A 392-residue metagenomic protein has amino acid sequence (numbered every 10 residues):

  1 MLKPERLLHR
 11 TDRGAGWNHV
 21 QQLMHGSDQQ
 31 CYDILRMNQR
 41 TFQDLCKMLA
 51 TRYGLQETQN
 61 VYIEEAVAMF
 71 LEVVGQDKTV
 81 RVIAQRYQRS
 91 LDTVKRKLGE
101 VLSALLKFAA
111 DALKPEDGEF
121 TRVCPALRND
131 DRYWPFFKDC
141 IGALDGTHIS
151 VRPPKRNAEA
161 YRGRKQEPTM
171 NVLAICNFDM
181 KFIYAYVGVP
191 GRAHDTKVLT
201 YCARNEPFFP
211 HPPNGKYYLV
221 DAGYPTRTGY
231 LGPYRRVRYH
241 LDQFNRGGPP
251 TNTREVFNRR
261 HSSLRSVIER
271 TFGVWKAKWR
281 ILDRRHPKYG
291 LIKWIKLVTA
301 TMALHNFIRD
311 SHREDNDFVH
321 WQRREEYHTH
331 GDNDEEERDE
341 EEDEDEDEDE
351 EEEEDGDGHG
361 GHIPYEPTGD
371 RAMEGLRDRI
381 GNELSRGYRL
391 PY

Functional and structural regions predicted by a protein language model:
M1-Q56, A110-P115, E350-Y392: Charged, often Cys/His-bearing segments associated with DNA-binding zinc-finger transcription factors
C31-L35, Q59, F257, H261 (+1 more regions): Short acidic-aromatic active-site loops that bind/stabilize oxyanions
D33-R36, E57-V61, Q85, R89: Short coil/turn segments at secondary-structure boundaries
N38, M69, I83: Short alpha-helical segments in extracytoplasmic peptidoglycan/chitin-binding modules and envelope-associated proteins
R40-D44, A68, R270, V274: Generic alpha-helical secondary structure signal
Q43-V61, D77-K78, K276-H286: Structural recognition of short helix-loop-helix hairpins that underlie histone-fold modules
E64-Q76: Short, amphipathic alpha-helical "recognition" segments used to contact nucleic acids or chromatin
T79-Y392: Short, well-ordered secondary-structure "scaffold" segments embedded in the functional core of diverse domains
